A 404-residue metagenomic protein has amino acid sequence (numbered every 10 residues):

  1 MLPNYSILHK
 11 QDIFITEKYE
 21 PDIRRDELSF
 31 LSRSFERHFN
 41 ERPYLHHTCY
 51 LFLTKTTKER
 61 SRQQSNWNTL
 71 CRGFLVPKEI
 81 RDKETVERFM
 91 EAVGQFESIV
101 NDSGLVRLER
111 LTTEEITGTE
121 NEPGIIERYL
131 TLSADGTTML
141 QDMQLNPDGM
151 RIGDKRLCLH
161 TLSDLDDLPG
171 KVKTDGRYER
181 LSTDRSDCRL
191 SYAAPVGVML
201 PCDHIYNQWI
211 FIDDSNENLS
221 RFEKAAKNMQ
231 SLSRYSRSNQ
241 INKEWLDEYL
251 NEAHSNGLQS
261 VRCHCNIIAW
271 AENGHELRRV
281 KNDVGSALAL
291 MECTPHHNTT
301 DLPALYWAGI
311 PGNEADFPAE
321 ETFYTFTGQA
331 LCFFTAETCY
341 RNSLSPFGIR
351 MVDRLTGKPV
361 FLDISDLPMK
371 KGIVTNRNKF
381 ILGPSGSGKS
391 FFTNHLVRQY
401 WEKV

Functional and structural regions predicted by a protein language model:
M1, P346-V404: Glycine-rich phosphate-binding loop of nucleotide-binding enzymes
M1-E337: Extended, folded cores of ATP/NTP-driven motor/assembly subunits in large transport and secretion machines
V93-G94, L344-F347: A short, compositionally biased
Y340-R341, L367: Long insertion/accessory domains within large nucleic-acid-processing enzymes
